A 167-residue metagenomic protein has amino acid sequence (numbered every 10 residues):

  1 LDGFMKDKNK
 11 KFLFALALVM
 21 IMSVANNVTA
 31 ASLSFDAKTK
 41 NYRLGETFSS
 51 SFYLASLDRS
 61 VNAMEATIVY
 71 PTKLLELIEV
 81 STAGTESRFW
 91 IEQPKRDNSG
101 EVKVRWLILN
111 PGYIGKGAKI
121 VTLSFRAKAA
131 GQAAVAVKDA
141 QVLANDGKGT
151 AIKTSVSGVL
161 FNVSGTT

Functional and structural regions predicted by a protein language model:
L1-F4: Short, Lys/Arg-enriched N-terminal segments with co-localized hydrophobic residues within the first ~10-30 amino acids
K6-F14: Bacterial N-terminal signal peptides that target proteins for export
A15-S23: Bacterial N-terminal signal peptides
N26-T167: Acidic, low-complexity intrinsically disordered segments
